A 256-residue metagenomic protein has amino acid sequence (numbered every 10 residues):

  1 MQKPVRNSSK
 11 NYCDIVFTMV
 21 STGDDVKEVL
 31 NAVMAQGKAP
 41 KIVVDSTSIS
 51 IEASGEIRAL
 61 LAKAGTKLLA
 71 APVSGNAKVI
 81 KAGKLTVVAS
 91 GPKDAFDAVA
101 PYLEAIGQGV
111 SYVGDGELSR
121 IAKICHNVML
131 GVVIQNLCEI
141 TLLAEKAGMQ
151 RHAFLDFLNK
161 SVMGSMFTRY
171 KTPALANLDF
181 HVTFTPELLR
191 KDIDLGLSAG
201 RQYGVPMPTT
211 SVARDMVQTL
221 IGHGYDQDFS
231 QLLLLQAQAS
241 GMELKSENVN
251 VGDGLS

Functional and structural regions predicted by a protein language model:
M1-V5: Cationic, amphipathic, low-complexity alpha-helical segments enriched in hydrophobics plus arginine/proline
R6-L69: Rossmann-fold NAD(P) dinucleotide-binding segment
I15-T18, A35, E104, Q108 (+3 more regions): Residue-level marker of structural boundaries
V20, S48-G131: Rossmann-fold dinucleotide-binding core
K27-A35, D97, D194, S230: Amphipathic, non-transmembrane alpha-helical secondary structure
E104, S246, V251-S256: ATP-dependent carboxylate/acyl-activation modules
E117-L232, Q236-A239: Helical "substrate-binding/catalytic lid" subdomain of Rossmann-like NAD(P)-dependent dehydrogenases/reductases
